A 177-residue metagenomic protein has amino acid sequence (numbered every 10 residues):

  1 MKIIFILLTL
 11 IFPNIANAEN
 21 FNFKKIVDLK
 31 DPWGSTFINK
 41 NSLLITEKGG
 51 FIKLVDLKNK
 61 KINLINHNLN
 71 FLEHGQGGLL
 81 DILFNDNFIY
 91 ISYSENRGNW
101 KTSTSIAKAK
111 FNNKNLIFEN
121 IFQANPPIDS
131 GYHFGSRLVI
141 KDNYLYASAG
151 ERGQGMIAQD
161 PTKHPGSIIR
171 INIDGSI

Functional and structural regions predicted by a protein language model:
I3-I15: Sec-dependent N-terminal signal peptides
L7, I65-N68, N172: Short, solvent-exposed coil/turn linker segments
A16-M156: Acidic, Gly/Ser/Thr-rich repeat motifs that build Ca2+-stabilized beta-propeller blades
S103-N113, P161-D174: Beta-propeller blade signature
Y144, G175-S176: A short, charged helix-loop
A149-E151, N172-G175: Short, small-residue-rich loop/turn micro-motifs
